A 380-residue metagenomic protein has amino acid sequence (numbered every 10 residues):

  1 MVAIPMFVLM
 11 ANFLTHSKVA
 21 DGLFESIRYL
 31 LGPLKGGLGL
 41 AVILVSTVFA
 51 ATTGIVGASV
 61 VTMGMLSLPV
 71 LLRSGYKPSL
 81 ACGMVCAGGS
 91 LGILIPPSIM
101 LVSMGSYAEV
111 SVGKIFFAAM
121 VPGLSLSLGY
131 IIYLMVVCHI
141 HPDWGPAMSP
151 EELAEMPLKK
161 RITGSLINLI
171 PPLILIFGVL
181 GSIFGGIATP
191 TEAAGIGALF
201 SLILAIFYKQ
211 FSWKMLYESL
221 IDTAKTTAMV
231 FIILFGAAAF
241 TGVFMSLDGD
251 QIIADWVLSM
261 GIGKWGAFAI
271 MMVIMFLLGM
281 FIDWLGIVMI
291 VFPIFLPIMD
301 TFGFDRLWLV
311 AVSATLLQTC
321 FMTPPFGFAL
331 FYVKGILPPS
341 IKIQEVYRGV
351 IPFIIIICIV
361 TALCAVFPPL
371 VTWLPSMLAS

Functional and structural regions predicted by a protein language model:
M1-S380: Alpha-helical transmembrane segments of multi-pass membrane transport proteins
